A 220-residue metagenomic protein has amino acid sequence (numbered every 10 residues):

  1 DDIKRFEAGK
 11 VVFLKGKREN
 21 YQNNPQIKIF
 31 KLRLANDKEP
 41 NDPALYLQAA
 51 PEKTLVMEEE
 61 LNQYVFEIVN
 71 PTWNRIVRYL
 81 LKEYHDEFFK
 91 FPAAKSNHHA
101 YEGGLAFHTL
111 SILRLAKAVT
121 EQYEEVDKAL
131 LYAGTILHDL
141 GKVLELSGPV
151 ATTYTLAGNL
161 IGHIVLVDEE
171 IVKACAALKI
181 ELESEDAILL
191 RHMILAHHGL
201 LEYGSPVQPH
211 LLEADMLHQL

Functional and structural regions predicted by a protein language model:
D2-K15: Short nucleic-acid-contacting surface segments enriched for D/E, G, S/T with interspersed K/R
G9, I112, V167: Conserved RecA-like P-loop NTPase ATPase core
K17-Q22: Short, charged beta-turn/beta-strand-edge "cap" motif at the junction between a beta-strand and an adjacent loop
N24-P92: Extended, charge-rich, solvent-exposed interface segments
P43-A49, H99-E102, T155-N159: A ubiquitous short alpha-helical element
E60-L61, L115, E170: A general alpha-helix detector
W73-L115, L137-V143: A short mid-domain helix/strand-loop element embedded in enzyme catalytic domains that forms or borders the active-site
N97, F107, A118-L220: Divalent metal-dependent catalytic cores for phosphoryl transfer on phosphate-bearing substrates
